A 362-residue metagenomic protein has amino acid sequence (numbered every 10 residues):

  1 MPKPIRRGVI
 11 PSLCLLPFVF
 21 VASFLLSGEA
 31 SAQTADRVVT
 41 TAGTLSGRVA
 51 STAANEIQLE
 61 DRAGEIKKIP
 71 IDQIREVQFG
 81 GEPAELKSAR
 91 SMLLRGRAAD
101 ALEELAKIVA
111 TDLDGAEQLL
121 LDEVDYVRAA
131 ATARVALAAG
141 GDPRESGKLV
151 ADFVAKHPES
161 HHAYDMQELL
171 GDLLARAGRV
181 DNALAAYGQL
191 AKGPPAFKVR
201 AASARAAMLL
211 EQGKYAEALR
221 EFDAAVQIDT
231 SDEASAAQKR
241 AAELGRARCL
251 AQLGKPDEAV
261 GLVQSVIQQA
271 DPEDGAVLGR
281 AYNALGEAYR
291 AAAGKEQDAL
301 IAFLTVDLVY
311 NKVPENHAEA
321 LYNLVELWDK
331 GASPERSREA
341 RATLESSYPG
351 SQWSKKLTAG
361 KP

Functional and structural regions predicted by a protein language model:
A30-R176, T230, I267, D271-D274 (+1 more regions): Compositionally biased alpha-helical segments
R62-P70, I108-E123, V154-D165, A177 (+6 more regions): Short solvent-exposed coil/turn linkers within tandem alpha-helical repeat scaffolds
R134, A138, G245-D257, G261-P314: Alpha-helical adaptor scaffolds
